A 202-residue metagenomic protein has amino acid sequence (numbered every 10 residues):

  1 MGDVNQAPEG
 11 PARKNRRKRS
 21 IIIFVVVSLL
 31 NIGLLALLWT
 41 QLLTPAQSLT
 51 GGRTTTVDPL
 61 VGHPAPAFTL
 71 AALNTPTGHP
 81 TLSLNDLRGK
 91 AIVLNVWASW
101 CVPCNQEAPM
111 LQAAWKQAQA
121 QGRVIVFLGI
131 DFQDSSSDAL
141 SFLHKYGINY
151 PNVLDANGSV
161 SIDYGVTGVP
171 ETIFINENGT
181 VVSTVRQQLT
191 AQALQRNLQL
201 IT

Functional and structural regions predicted by a protein language model:
M1-A71: N-terminal targeting signals for export/organelle localization
S20, F24, S141-N149, L154-T202: Thiol/disulfide oxidoreductase modules built on the thioredoxin-like
F68, L82, V96-W97, F142 (+2 more regions): Conserved hydrophobic/aromatic "anchor" residues that stabilize well-ordered secondary structure elements
F68-I92: A short beta-strand-turn-helix
K90-A91, A108-I130, H144: Conserved helix-turn-beta segment immediately C-terminal to the redox Cys motif in thioredoxin-like folds
K90-I92, W97-W100, G168: Short pre-active-site segment immediately N-terminal to redox-active cysteine/selenocysteine motifs in thiol-based
V96-A113: Conserved redox-active cysteine motifs that mediate thiol-disulfide chemistry, especially di-cysteine Cys-X(1-2)-Cys
G122-S137, I148-G158: Thiol-based oxidoreductase modules, predominantly thioredoxin-like and allied folds used for disulfide exchange
